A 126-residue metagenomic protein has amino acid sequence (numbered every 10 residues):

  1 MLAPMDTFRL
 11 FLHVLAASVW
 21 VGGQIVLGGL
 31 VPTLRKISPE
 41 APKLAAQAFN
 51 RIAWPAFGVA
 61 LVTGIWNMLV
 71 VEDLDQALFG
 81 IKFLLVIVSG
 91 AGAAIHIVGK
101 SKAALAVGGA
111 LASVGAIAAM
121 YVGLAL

Functional and structural regions predicted by a protein language model:
M1-L126: Polytopic transmembrane helical bundles with strong interfacial aromatic enrichment
